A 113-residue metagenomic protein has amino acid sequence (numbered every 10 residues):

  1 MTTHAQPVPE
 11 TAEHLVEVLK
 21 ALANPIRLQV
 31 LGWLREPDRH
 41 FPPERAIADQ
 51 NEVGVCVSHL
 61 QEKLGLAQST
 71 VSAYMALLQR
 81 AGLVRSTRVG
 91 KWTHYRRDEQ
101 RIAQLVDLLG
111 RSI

Functional and structural regions predicted by a protein language model:
M1-H14: Short, intrinsically disordered or compositionally biased N-terminal tails of bacterial proteins
E13, E17-L22, I26-A67, V89 (+1 more regions): N-terminal helix-turn-helix DNA-binding core of bacterial DNA-binding proteins
R27, A73-Y74: Histidine-centered divalent metal-coordination motifs
L34, L108-L109: Residue-level signal for well-ordered alpha-helical positions
E62, A73, Q79-R80: Alpha-helical residues within the helix-turn-helix
Q79-T87: A short, conserved structural fragment
R101-L105: Short, charged/polar, Gly/Pro-enriched secondary-structure boundary elements
